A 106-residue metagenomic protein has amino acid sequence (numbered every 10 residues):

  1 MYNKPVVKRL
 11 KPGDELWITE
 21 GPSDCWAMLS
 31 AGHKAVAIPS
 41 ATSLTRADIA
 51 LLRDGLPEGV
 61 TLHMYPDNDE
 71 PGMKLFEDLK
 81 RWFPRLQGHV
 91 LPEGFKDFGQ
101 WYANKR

Functional and structural regions predicted by a protein language model:
M1-P57: Phosphate-handling DNA/RNA-contact segment within nucleic-acid enzymes
V7-R9, E15-I18, A50-P66, E70-R106: Replication-associated primase and helicase/ATPase modules
